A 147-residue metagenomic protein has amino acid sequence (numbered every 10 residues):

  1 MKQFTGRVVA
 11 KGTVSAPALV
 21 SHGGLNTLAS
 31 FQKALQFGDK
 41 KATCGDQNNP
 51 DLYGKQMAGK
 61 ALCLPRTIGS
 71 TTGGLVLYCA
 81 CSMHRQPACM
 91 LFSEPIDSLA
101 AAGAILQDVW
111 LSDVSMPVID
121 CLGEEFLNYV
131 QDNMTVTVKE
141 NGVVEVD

Functional and structural regions predicted by a protein language model:
Q3-V14, S21-V144: Feature captures the catalytic cores and cofactor-binding loops of soluble hydro-lyases/lyases that act on carboxylate
D147: Conserved catalytic-core subdomain
